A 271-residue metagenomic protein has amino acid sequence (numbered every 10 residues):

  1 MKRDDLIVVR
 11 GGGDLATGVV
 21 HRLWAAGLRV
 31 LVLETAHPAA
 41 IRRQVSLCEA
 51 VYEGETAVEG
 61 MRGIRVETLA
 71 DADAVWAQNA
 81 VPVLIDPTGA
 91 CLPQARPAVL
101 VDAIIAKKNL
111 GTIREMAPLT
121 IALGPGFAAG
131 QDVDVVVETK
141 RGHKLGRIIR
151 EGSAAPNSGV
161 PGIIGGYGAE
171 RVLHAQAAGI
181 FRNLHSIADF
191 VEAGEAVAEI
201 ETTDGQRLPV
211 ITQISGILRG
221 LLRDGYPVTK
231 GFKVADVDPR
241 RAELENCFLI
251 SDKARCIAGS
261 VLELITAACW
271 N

Functional and structural regions predicted by a protein language model:
M1-N271: Well-ordered secondary-structure scaffolds
